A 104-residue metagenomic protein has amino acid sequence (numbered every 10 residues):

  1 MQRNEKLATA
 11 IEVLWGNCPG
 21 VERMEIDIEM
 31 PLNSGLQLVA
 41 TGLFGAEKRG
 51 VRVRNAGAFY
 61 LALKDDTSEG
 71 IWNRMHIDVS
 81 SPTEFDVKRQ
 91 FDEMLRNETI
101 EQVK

Functional and structural regions predicted by a protein language model:
M1-K104: Contiguous interface-forming segments/domains that mediate binding rather than catalysis
